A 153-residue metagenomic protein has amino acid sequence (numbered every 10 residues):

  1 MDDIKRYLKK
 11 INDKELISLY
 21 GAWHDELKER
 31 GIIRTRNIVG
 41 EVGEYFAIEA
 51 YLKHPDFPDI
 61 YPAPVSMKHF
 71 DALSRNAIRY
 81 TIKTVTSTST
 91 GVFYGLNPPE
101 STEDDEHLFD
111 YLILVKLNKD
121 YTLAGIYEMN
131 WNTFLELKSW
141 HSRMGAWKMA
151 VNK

Functional and structural regions predicted by a protein language model:
M1-R79, K83-K153: Nucleic-acid endonuclease domains
